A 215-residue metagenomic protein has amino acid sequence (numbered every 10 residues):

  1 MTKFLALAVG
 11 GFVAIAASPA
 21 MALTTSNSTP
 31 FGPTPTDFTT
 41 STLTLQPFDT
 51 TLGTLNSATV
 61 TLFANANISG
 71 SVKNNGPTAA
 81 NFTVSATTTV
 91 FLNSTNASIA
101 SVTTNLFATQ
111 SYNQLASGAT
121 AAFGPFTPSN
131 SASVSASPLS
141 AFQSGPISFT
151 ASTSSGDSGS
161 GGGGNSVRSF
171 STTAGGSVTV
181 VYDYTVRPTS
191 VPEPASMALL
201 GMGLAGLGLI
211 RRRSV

Functional and structural regions predicted by a protein language model:
M1-A8: Bacterial N-terminal signal peptides that target proteins for export
V9-G10, A20: Cleavable N-terminal signal peptides
A22-T78, T172-S190: N-terminal segment immediately downstream of the Sec signal-peptide cleavage site in secreted/extracellular proteins
N75-T88: Short coil-to-beta strand junction motifs in C2/discoidin
Q114-V167, S171: Cysteine-clustered segments with highest specificity for TGF-beta superfamily mature ligands
P192-I210: A short, hydrophobic C-terminal helix/tail in secreted or cell-surface proteins
R212-V215: Short, charged juxtamembrane terminal tails flanking transmembrane helices
